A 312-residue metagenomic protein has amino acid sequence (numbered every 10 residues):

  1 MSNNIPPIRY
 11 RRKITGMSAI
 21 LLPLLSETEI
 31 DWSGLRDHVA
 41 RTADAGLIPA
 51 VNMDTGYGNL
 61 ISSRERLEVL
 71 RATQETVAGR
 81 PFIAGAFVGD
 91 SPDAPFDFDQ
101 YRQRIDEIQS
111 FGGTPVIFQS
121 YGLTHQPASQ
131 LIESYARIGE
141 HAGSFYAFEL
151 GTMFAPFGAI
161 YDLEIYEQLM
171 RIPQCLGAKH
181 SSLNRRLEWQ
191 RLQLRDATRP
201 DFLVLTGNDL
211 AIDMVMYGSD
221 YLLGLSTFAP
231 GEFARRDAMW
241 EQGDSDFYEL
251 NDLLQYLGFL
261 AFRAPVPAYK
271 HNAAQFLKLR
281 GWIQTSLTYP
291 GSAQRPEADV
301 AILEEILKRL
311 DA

Functional and structural regions predicted by a protein language model:
S2-I160, S292-R295: Active-site beta->alpha loop and helix N-cap motifs at the rims of alpha/beta catalytic domains
N3-P6, S18-L21, G46, S219-D220 (+2 more regions): C-terminal alpha-helical cap/extension of soluble enzyme domains
D31-G34, H38, E65, V69 (+10 more regions): General structural feature for long, well-ordered alpha-helical segments within catalytic domains of soluble enzymes
A72, R137, Q168, R235 (+1 more regions): Alpha-helical scaffold segments in soluble metabolic enzymes
E140-V266: Catalytic alpha/beta core domains of metabolic enzymes, predominantly
